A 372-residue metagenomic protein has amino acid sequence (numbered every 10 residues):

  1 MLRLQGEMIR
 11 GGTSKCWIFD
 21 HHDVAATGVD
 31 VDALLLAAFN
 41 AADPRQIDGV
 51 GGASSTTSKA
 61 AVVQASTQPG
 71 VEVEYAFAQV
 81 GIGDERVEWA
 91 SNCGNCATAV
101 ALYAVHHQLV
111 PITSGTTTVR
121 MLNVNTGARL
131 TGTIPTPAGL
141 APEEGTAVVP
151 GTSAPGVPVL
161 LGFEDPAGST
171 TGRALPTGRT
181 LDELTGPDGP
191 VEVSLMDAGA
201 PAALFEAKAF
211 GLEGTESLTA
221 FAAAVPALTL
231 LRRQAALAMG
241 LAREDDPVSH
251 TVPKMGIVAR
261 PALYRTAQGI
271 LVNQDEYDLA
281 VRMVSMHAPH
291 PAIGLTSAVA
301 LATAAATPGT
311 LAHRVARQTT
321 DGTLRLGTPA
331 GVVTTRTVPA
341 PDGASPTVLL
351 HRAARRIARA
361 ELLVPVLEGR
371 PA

Functional and structural regions predicted by a protein language model:
M1-A372: A glycine-rich beta-to-alpha transition motif near the start of alpha/beta enzyme domains, typified by
